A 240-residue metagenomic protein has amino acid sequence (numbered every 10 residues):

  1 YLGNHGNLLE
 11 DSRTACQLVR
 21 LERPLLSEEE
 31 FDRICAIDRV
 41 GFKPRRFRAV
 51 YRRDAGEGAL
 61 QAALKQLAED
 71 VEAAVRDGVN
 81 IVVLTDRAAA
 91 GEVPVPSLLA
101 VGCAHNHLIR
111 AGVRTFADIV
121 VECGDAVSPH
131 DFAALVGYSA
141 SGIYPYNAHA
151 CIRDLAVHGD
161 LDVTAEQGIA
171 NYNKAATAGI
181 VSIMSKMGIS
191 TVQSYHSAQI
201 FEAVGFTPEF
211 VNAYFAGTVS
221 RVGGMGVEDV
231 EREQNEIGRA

Functional and structural regions predicted by a protein language model:
Y1-Q61, D70-A74, G78-I81, D131-F132 (+2 more regions): Flexible, glycine-rich loop/tail regions that form catalytic "lids" or insertion modules at the edges of active sites
R45-F47, V82, A117-C123, V136 (+1 more regions): Hydrophobic faces of well-ordered beta-strands that scaffold small-molecule active sites in alpha/beta enzyme cores
L84-L99: Glycine-rich, proline-tolerant flexible connector loops at the mouths of alpha/beta enzymes
D86, A104, L135, T191: Conserved, mostly hydrophobic/aromatic
R87-A90, G124, A140, N147-A150: Short, ordered loop/turn segments at secondary-structure junctions
V93, V121-D125, I169, M187: Glycine- and other small-residue-rich loops at beta-strand/loop junctions that grip anionic moieties
V95-I119, N171-A176: Alpha-helix-loop-beta-strand connector modules within alpha/beta enzyme cores
D125-Y138: Catalytic cores of alpha/beta
